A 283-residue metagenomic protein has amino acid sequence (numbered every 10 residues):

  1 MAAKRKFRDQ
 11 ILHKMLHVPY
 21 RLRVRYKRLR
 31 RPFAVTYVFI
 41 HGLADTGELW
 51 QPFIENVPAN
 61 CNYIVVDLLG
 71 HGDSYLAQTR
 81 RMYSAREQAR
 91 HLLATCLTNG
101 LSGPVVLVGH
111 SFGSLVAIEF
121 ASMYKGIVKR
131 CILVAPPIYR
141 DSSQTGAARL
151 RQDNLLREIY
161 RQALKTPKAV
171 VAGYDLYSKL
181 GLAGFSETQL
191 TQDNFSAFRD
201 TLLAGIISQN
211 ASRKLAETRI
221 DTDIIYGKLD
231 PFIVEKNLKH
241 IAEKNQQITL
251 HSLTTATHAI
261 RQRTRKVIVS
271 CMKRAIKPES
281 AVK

Functional and structural regions predicted by a protein language model:
M1-V38, P58-N62, L97, L101 (+3 more regions): Alpha/beta-hydrolase fold catalytic core
K27-Y75: Conserved HGGG/HGGXW glycine-rich cap/lid loop of the alpha/beta-hydrolase fold
V65-V108: Active-site loop/oxyanion-hole signature of alpha/beta-hydrolase fold enzymes
I118, S122, V128-Q162: Flexible "cap/lid" loop of the alpha/beta hydrolase fold
L133, S142, R161-E217: Conserved alpha/beta-hydrolase catalytic His-Asp/Glu region
T218, I224-Y226: Short beta-strand/loop motif that positions the catalytic acidic residue of the alpha/beta-hydrolase fold
K228-I233, H258-A259: Acidic catalytic loop of the alpha/beta-hydrolase fold
A256-V267: Catalytic histidine-centered segment of alpha/beta-hydrolase-like enzymes
